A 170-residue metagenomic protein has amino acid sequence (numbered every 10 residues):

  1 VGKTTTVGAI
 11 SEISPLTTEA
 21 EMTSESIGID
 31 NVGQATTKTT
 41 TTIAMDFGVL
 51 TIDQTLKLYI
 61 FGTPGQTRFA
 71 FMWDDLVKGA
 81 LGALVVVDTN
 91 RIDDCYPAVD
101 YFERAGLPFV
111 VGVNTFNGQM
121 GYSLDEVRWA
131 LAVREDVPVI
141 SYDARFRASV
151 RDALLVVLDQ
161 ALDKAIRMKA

Functional and structural regions predicted by a protein language model:
V1-T37, T41, G48-Y59: Conserved G1/Walker A P-loop phosphate-binding module
T5, F71, D75, Y96-P97 (+2 more regions): Generic recognition of short, well-ordered alpha-helical segments
T6, G62, D143: Residue-level signature of catalytic and energy-coupling elements of molecular machines, predominantly ATP/GTP-dependent
I10, S14-T17, G106, A161 (+1 more regions): Conserved NTP-handling cores and scaffolds of large molecular machines
T39-V49, D53-Y101: Switch II of P-loop NTPase G domains
V86-D136: Conserved C-terminal guanine-recognition region of P-loop GTPase G domains, centered on the G4
F116-A170: Canonical P-loop GTPase G-domain recognition
